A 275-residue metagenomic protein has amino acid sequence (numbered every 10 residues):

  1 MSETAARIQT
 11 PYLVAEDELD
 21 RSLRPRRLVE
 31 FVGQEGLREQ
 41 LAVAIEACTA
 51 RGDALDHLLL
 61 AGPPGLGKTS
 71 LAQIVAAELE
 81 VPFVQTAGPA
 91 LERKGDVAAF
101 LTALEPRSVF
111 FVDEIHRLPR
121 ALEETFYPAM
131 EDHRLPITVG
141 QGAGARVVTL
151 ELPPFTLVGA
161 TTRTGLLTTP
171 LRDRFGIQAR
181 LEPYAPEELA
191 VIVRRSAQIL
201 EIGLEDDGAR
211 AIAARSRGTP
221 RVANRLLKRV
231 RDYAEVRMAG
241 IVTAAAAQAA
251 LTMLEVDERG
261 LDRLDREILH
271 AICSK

Functional and structural regions predicted by a protein language model:
S2, R7-L13, S22, A245-K275: C-terminal engagement/docking regions of AAA+ P-loop ATPases
A15-P63, A98, D207, I212: Pre-Walker A (pre-P-loop) alpha-helix and adjacent loop at the N terminus of AAA/AAA+ ATPase modules, a conserved
A44, Y233, A271-K275: Short amphipathic alpha-helical elements of helix-turn-helix/winged-helix folds
E46-G88, A98-P106, Y127, T162: Walker A/P-loop
V75, K94, S108-T138, T164-R174: Conserved AAA+/SF3 P-loop NTPase catalytic/coupling segment centered on the Walker-B
G140-A160: AAA+/SF3 P-loop NTPase mechanochemical coupling elements
L166-A214, N224-R225: Conserved AAA+ ATPase core "coupling" helix
A209-R215, R221-V236, E267-H270: C-terminal helical "lid" of AAA+/P-loop NTPase domains
